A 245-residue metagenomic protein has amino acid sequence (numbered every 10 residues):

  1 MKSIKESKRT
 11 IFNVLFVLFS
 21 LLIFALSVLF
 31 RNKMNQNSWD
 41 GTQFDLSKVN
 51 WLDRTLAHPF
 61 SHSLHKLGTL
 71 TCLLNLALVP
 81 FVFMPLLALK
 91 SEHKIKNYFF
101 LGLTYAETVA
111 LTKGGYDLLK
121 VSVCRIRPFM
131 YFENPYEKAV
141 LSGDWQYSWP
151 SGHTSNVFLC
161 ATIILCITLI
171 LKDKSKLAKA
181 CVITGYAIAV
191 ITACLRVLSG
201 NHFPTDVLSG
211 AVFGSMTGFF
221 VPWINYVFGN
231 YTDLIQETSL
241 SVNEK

Functional and structural regions predicted by a protein language model:
K2-P150, T154-V197: Hydrophobic alpha-helical bundle signature of multipass membrane enzymes
L118-S122, V207, W223, V227 (+1 more regions): Membrane-spanning helices that line or support transport/gating and their immediate boundary helices in channels
I126, G218-F219, I235-T238: Glycine/serine-rich loop-strand microenvironments at binding/catalytic pocket rims
P128, V207-G210, I235-Q236: Short alpha-helical linear motifs
E133-E137, Y226, T238-S239: Residue-level signal for alpha-helical context at structural boundaries
H153-C160, R196, N201-Y226: Alpha-helical transmembrane segments that form the membrane-embedded catalytic/substrate-binding core of multi-pass
I167-T168, F220-V221, G229, D233: A short hydrophobic/aromatic micro-motif that marks alpha-helical segments and, especially, helix-coil
G229-E244: Membrane-proximal cytoplasmic C-terminal regulatory module of class A 7TM GPCRs
